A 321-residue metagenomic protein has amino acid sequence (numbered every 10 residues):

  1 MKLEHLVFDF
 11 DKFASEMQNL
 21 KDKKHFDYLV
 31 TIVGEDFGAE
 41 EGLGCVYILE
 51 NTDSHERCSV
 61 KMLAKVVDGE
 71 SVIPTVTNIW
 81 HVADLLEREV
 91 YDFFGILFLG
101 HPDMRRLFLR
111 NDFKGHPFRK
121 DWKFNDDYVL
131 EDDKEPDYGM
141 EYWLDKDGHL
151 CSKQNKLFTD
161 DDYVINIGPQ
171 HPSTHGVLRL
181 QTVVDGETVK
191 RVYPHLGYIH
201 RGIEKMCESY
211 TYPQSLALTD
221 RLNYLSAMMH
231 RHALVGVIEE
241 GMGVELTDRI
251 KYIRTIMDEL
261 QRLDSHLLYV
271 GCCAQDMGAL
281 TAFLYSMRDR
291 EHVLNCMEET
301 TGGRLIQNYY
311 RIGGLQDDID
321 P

Functional and structural regions predicted by a protein language model:
M1-T188: Terminal low-complexity/charged segments
D147-H175, V183-P321: Active-site bordering "gate/hinge" segments that shape substrate access to catalytic or cofactor-binding pockets
